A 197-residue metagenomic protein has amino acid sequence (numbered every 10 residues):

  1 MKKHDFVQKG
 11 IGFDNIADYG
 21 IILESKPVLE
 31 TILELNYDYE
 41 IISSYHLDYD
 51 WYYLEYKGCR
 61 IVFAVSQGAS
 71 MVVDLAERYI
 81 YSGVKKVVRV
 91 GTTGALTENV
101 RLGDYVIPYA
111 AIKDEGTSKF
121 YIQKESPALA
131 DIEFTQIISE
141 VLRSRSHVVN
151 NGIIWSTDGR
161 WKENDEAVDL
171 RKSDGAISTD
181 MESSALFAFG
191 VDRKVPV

Functional and structural regions predicted by a protein language model:
M1-A128, I132-Q136: Metabolite-binding pocket within alpha/beta catalytic cores that recognizes anionic/polar moieties
T31, D74, R78, I137-S144 (+2 more regions): Alpha-helical scaffold segments in soluble metabolic enzymes
Y37-D38, A110, S139-V148, G159 (+2 more regions): Generic secondary-structure signature for well-ordered alpha-helical cores
R89, P108, N150-T157, D180: Short, conserved beta-strand edge motifs with alternating hydrophobic and charged residues
G94, W155-R160, A185, R193: Glycine-rich beta-alpha junction loops
E125-S173: Active-site rim beta-loop-alpha module in soluble metabolic enzymes
E166-V197: A C-terminal functional module that forms or caps the active site or interfaces directly with catalytic machinery
